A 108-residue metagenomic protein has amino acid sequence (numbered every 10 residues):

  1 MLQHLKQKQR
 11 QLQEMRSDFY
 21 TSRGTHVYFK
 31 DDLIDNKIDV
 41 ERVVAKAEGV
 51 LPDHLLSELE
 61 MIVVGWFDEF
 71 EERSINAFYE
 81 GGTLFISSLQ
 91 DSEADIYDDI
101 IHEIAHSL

Functional and structural regions predicted by a protein language model:
M1-R23: Disordered inhibitory propeptide/activation segment of secreted metzincin zinc metalloprotease zymogens, centered on
Y20-T83, L89, E93: Auxiliary, metal-adjacent structural segments of Zn-dependent hydrolase domains
D98-L108: Active-site recognition of the HExxH zinc-binding catalytic motif
